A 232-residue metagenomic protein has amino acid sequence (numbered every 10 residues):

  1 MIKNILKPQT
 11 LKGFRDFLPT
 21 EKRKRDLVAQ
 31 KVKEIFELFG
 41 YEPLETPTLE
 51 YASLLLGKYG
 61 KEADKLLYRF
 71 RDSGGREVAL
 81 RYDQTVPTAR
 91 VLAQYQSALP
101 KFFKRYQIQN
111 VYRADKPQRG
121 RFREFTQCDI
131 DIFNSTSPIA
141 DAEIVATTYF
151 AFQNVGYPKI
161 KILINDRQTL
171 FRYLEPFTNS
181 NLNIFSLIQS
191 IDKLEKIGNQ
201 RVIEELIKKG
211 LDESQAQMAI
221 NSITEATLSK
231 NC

Functional and structural regions predicted by a protein language model:
I2-C232: Extended, charged alpha-beta segments that form solvent-exposed binding/catalytic grooves in nucleic-acid-handling
